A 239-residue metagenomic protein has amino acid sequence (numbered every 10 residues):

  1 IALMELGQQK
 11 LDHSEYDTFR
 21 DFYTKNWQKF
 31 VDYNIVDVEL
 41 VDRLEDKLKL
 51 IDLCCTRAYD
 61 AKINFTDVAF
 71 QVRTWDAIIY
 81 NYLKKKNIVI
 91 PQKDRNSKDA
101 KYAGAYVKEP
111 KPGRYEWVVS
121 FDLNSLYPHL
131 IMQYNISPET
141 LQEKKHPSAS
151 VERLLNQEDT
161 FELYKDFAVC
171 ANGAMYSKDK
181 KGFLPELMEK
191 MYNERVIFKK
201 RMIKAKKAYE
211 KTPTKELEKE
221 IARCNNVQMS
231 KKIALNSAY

Functional and structural regions predicted by a protein language model:
I1-D12, L235: Metal-dependent DNA phosphodiester-chemistry modules and their immediately adjacent helices/loops in DNA-processing
H13-D21: A mobile "lid/hinge" subdomain adjacent to the ATP/sugar-phosphate binding pocket shared across diverse ATP-dependent
D17, W117, L123-Y239: Helical catalytic core of nucleic-acid polymerases
D21-P138, K144, L217-Y239: Common nucleic-acid-contacting/processivity interface regions adjacent to the catalytic cores of nucleic-acid enzymes
